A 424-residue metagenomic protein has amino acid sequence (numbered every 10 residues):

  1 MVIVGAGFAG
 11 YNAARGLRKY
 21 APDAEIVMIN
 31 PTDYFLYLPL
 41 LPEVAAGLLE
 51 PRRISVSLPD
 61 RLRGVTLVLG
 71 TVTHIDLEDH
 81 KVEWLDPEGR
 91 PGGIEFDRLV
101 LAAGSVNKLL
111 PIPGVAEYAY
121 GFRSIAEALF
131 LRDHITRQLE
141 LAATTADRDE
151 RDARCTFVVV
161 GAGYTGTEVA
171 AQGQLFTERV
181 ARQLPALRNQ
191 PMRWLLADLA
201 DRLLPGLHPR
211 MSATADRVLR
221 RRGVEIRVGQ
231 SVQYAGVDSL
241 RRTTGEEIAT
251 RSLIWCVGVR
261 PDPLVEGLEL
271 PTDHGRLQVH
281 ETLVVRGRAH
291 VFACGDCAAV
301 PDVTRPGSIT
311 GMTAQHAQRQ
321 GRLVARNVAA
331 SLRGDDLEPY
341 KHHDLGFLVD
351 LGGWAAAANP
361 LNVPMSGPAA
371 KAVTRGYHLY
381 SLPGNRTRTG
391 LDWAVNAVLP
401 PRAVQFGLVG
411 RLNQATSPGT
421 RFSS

Functional and structural regions predicted by a protein language model:
M1-H74, F157, Y164-L207, I254 (+1 more regions): Beta1-alpha1 glycine-rich phosphate/pyrophosphate-binding loop at the start of Rossmann-like nucleotide-binding domains
A6, D86, A103-G104, T244 (+1 more regions): Glycine-rich, N-terminal phosphate-binding loop of Rossmann-like dinucleotide-binding domains
A9, G104-N107, A170, V259-P261 (+1 more regions): Short glycine-rich anion-binding loops that position phosphate/pyrophosphate groups of nucleotides and phosphorylated
A21, H316, Q320-S424: C-terminal, flexible cofactor-proximal segment of oxidoreductases
D23, L67-V82, I94, Q174-E281 (+2 more regions): A Rossmann-like FAD-binding core segment of flavoenzymes
T66-V158, I254: FAD-binding core/adjacent interface of flavoenzyme oxidoreductases
E117-D147, D238-R241, E247-R319: FAD-site-proximal beta/loop scaffold in flavoenzymes
R151-L207, T214, E225-R227, T310-A330 (+2 more regions): Rossmann-like dinucleotide-binding core of oxidoreductases
